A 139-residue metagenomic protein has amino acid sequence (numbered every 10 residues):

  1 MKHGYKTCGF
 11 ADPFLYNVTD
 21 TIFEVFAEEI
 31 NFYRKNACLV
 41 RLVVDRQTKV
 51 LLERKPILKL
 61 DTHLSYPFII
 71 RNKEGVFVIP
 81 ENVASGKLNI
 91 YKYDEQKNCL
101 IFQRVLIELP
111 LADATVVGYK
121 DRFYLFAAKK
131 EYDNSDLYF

Functional and structural regions predicted by a protein language model:
M1-S65, I70-F139: Beta-rich carbohydrate-recognition and catalytic domains
